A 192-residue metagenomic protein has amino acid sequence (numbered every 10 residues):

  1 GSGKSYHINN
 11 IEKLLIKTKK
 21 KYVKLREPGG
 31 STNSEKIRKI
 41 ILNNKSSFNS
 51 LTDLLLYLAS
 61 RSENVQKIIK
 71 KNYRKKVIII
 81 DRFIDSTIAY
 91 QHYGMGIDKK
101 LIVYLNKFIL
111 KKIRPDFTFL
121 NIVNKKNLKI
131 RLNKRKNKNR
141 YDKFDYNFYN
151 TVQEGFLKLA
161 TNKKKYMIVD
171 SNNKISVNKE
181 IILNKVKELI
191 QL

Functional and structural regions predicted by a protein language model:
S2: ATP-binding Walker
S5: Walker A/P-loop
E12-L14, K126-L192: NTP-dependent small-molecule kinase module
K13-V23: Post-Walker A helix-loop "phosphate-sensing" segment adjacent to the P-loop in P-loop NTPases
K20, K112-F117, N162-K165: Short glycine-/polar-rich loops that comprise or flank the Walker A/P-loop and associated switch/sensor motifs
V23-L110: ATP-dependent small-molecule kinase phosphotransfer cores that center on conserved nucleotide phosphate-binding segments
T87-E154: A glycine- and Lys/Arg-enriched "phosphate-lid" helix/loop adjacent to the NTP-binding pocket of small-molecule kinases
